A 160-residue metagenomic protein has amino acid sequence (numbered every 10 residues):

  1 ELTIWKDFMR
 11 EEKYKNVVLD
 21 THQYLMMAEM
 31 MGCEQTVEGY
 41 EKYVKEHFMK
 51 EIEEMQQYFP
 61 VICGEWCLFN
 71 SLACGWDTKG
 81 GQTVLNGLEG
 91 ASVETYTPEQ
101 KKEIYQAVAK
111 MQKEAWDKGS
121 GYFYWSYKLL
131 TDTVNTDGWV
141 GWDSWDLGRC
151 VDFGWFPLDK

Functional and structural regions predicted by a protein language model:
E1-A107: Extracellular glycoside hydrolase catalytic/binding regions
G90-K160: Aromatic-rich peripheral "rim/lid" segments of glycoside hydrolase catalytic domains that contact and position glycan
